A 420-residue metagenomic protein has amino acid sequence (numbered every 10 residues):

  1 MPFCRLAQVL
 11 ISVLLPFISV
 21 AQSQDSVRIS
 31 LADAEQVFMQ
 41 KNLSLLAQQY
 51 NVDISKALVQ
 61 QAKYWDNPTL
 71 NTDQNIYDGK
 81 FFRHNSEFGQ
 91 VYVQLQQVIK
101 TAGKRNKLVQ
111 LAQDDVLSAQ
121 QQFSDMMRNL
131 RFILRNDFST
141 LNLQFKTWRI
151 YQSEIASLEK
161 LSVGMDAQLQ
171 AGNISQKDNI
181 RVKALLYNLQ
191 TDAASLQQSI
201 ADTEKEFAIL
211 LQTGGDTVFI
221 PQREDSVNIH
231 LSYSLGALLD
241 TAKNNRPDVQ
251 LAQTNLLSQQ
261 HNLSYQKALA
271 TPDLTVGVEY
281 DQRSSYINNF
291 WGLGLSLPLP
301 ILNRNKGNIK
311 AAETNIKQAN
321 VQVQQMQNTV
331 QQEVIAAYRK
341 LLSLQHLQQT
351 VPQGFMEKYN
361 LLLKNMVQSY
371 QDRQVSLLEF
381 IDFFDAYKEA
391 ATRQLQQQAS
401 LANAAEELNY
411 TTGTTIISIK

Functional and structural regions predicted by a protein language model:
Q8-F17: Bacterial N-terminal signal peptides
L14, A21-T69, V98-I99, K107 (+5 more regions): Bacterial Sec-pathway N-terminal export signals of envelope proteins
Q22-Q24, L395-K420: Acidic, low-complexity, intrinsically disordered peripheral segments
Q22-R28, N71-K104, L108-Q110, P221-S232 (+2 more regions): Small/polar, glycine/serine/threonine/aspartate-rich low-complexity segments that form flexible
Q36-L46, D53-P68, F82-N85, V93-Q110 (+8 more regions): A glycine-/polar-enriched beta->alpha junction
A47-V59, M126, L130-Y151, A167 (+4 more regions): Amphipathic alpha-helical coiled-coil segments
Q110-Q113, Q176-L185, L377-D385: Short, charged, amphipathic alpha-helical segments
M126-T241, A337-L344, Y387: Periplasmic alpha-helical coiled-coil/stalk elements that build and connect Gram-negative outer-membrane
